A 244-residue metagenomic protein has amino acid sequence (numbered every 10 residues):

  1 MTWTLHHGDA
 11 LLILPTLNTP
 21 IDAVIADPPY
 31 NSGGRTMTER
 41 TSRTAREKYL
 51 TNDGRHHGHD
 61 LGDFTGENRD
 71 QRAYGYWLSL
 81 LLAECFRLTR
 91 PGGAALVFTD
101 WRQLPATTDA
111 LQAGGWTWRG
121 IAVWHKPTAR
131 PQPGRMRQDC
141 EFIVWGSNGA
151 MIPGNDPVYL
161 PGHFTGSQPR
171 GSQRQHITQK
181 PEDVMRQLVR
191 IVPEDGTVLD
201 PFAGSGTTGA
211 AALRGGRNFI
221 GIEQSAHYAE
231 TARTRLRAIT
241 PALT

Functional and structural regions predicted by a protein language model:
M1-T128, G134, Q138, S147 (+1 more regions): S-adenosyl-L-methionine-dependent nucleic acid methyltransferase catalytic domains
I143: Short hydrophobic/aromatic beta-strand element in the GNAT-like acyltransferase core that lines or flanks the acyl-donor
